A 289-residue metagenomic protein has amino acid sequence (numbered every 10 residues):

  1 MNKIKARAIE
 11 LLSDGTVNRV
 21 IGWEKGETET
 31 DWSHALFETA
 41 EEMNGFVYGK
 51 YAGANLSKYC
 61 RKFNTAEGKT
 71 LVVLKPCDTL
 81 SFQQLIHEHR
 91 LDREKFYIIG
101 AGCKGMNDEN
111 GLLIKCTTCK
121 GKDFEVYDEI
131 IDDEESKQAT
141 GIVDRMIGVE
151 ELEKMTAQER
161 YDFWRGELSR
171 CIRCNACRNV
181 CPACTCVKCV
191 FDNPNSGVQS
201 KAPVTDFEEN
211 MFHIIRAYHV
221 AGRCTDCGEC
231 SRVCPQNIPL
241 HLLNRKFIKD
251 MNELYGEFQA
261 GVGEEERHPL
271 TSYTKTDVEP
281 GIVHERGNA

Functional and structural regions predicted by a protein language model:
M1-K5, C174, L240: Generic structural signal for well-ordered, non-membrane alpha-helical segments in soluble metabolic enzymes
M1-L168, N179-P182: Iron-sulfur-associated redox domains of electron-transfer enzymes in respiratory and anaerobic energy metabolism
S13, G121-F124, R173-A176, E229 (+1 more regions): Generic secondary-structure signature for well-ordered alpha-helical cores
G111-T117, S169-N179, G222-R232: Cys/His-enriched microdomains
R145-S169, C186-A289: Ferredoxin-type iron-sulfur electron-transfer modules in oxidoreductases and energy-metabolism complexes
A176, P182-V187: Histidine- and/or cysteine-centered catalytic micro-motif in compact active-site loops
